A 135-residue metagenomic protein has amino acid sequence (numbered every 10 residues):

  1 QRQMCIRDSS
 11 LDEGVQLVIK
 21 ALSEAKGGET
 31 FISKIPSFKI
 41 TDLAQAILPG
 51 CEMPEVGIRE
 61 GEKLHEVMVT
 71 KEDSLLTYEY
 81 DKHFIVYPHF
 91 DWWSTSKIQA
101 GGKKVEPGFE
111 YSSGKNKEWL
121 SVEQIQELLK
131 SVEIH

Functional and structural regions predicted by a protein language model:
Q1-I6: Short, small-residue-biased leader/transition segments that mark boundaries at the very start of proteins
R7-H135: C-terminal substrate-binding subdomain of Rossmann-fold SDR/epimerase-dehydratase oxidoreductases
